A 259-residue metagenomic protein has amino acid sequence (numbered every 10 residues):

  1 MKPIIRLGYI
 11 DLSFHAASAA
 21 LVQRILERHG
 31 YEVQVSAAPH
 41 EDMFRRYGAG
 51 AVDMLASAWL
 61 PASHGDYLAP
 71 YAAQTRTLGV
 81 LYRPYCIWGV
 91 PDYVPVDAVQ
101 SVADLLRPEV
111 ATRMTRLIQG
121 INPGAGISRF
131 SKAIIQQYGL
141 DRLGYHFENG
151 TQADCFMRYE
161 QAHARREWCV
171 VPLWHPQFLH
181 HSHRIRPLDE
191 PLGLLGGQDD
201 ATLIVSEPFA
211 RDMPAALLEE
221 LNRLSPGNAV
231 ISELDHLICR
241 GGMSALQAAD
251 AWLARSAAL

Functional and structural regions predicted by a protein language model:
M1-F14, L26, Y31-S36, T115-Q119 (+1 more regions): Short, well-ordered beta-strand elements
L12-S13, Y31-G48, H146-R158: Short helix-initiation/N-cap motifs at beta->coil->alpha
L21-H29, A111-F147, A251-R255: Ligand-binding cleft/hinge of the Venus flytrap
A56-P70, Q161-R186: A ligand-binding cleft/hinge motif common to bilobed small-molecule-binding domains
Q74-L81, H175, L179-G197: Short beta-strand->loop
Q74-P123, I127: A conserved helix-loop-strand patch within extracytoplasmic ligand-binding domains of the periplasmic binding
I87-V96, D199-M213: A bilobed periplasmic-binding-protein/Venus flytrap-type ligand-binding module shared by bacterial periplasmic
I135-E148, A153-A164, P172, Q177 (+2 more regions): An extracytoplasmic/periplasmic, membrane-proximal ligand-sensing/linker region
